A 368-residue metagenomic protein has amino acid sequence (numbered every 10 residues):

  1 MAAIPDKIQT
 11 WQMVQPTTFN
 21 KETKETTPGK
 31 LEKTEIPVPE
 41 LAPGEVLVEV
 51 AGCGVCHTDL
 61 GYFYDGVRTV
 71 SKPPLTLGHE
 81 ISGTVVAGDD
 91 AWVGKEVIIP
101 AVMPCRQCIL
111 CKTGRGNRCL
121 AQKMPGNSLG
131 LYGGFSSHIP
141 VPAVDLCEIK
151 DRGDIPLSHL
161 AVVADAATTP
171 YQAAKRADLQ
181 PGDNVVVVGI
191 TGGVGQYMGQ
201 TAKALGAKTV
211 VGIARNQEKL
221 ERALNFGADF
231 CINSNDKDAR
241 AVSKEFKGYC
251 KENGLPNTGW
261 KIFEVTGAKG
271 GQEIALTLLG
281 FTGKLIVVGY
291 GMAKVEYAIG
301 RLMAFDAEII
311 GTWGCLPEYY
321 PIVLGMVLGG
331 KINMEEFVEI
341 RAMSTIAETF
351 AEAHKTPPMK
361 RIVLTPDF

Functional and structural regions predicted by a protein language model:
M1-D6, E273-I274, P317-F368: C-terminal hydrophobic helical "lid"/dimerization subdomain of Rossmann-like NAD(P)H-dependent oxidoreductases
M1-S82, S137-V141, T365-F368: Short N-terminal strand-loop motif that marks the start of NAD(P)H/FAD-dependent oxidoreductase cofactor-binding domains
P37-C53, G66-K112, Y132, K150-G153: Glycine-rich beta-strand-centered segment in the early N-terminal region that forms part of a ligand/cofactor-binding
C56, A101-C147, G153, L157: Cysteine-cluster motifs in flexible loop/terminal segments that predominantly coordinate metals
E80, K95-E96, L110, H138 (+3 more regions): Residue-level marker of beta-strand positions
V144, R152-D238: Mid-domain Rossmann-like dinucleotide-binding core that forms the NAD(H)/NADP(H) cofactor-binding site
A177-L179, T191, A204-L205, E221-E308 (+2 more regions): Glycine-rich cofactor phosphate-binding loops and adjacent beta1-alpha1 units of small-molecule cofactor enzyme domains
K284, Y297-E336: Rossmann-fold dehydrogenase core element
